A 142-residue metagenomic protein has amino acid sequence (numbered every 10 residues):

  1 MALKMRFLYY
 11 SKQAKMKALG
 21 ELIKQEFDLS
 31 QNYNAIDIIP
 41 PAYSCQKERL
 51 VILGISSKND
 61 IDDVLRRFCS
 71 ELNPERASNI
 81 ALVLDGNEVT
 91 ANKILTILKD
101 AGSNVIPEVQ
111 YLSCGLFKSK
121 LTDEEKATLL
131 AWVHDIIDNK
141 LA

Functional and structural regions predicted by a protein language model:
A2-E26: N-terminal beta1-alpha1 ligand-phosphate binding loop
L3-R6, E26-A35, C45-A142: FMN-binding flavodoxin-like domain, especially the glycine-rich phosphate-binding loop
I39-Y43: Short acidic active-site motifs
